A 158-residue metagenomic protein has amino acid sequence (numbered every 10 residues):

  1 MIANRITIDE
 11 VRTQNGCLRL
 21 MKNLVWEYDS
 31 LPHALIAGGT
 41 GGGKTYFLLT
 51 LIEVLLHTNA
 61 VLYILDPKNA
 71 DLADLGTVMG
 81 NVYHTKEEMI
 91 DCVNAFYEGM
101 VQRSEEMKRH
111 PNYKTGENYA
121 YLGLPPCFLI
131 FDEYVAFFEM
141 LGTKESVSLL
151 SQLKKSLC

Functional and structural regions predicted by a protein language model:
I2-K108, C127-F128, V135-C158: P-loop NTPase catalytic phosphate-binding loop
K108-F128: Mid-core helix/loop region of P-loop NTP-binding domains shared across ATPases and GTPases
